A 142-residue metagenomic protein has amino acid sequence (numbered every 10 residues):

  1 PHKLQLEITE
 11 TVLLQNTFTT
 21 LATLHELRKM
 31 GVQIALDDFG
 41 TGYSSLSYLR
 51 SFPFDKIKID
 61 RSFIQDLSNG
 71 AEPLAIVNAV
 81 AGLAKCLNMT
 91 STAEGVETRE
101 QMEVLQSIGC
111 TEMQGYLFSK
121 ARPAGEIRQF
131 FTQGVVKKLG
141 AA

Functional and structural regions predicted by a protein language model:
P1-L67, L83, L87-A121: The catalytic core of metal-dependent phosphodiesterases that act on cyclic dinucleotides
T20, P73-V77: Short, conserved glycine- and acidic-residue-centered signature motifs in active-site or ligand-binding loops
P53, A75, C110, L117 (+2 more regions): Alpha-helix boundary/capping detector
V80: Aromatic/hydrophobic pocket-lining residues that form π-stacking "cages" and hydrophobic walls in ligand
Q106, R122-A142: C-terminal helical cap(s) of enzyme catalytic domains, especially alpha/beta-barrels
